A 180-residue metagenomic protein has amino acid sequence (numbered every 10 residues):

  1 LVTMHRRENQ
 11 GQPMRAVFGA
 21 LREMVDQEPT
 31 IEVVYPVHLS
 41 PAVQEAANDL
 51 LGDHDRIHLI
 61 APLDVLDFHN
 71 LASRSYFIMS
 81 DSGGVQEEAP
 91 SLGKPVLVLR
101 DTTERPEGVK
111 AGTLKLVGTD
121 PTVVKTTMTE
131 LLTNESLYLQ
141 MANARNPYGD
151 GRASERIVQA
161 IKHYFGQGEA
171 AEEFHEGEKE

Functional and structural regions predicted by a protein language model:
L1-Y35, S40-E180: Nucleotide-activated sugar donor-binding and catalytic core shared by glycosyltransferases and related lipid-linked
